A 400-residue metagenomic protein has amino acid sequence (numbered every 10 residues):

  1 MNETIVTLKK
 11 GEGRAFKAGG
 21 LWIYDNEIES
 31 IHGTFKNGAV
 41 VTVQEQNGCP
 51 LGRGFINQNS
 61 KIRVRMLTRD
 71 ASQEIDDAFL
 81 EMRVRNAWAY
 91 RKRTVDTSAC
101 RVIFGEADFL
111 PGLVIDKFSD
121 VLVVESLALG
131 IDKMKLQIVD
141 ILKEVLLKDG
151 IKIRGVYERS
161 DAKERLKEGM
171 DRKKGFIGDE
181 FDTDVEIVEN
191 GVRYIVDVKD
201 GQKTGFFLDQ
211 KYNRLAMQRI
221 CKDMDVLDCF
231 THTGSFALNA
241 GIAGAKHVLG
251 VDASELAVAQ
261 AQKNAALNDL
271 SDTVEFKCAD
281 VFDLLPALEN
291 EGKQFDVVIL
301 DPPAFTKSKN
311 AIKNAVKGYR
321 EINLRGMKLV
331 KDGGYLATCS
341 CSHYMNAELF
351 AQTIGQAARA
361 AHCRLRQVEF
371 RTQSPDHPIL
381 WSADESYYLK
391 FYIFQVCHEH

Functional and structural regions predicted by a protein language model:
M1-S119: Non-catalytic accessory regions of SAM-dependent methyltransferases
I103-D116, K135-F206: Non-catalytic substrate-recognition/targeting regions of SAM-dependent transferases
D223-H232: Conserved class I S-adenosyl-L-methionine
T233-K246: Conserved SAM-binding loop of SAM-dependent methyltransferases across substrates and taxa, primarily the Class I
H247-D252: Conserved SAM-binding motif I beta-strand of class I
L256-I299: S-adenosyl-L-methionine
F295-R325: Mobile active-site "lid"/loop adjacent to the S-adenosyl-L-methionine
Y335-H400: C-terminal catalytic and target-recognition region of SAM-dependent MTase-like enzymes, primarily methyltransferases
